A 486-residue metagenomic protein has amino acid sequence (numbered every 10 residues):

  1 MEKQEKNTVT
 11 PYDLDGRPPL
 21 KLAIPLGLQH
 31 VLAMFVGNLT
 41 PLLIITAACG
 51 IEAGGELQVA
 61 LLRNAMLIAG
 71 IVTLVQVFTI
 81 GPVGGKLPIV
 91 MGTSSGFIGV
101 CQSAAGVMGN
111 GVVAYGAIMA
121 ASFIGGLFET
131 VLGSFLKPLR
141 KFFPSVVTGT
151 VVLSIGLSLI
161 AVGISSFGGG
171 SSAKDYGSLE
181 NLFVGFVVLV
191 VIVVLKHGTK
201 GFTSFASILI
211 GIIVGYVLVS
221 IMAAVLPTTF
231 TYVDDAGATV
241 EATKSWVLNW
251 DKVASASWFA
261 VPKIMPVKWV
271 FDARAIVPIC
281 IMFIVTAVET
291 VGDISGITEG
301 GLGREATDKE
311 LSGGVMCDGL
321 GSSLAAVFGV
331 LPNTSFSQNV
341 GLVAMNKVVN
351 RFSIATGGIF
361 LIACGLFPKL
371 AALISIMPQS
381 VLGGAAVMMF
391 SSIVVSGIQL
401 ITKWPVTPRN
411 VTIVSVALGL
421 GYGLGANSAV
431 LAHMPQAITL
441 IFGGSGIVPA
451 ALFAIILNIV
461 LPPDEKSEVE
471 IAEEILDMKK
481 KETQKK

Functional and structural regions predicted by a protein language model:
M1-P25, T228-I264, E299, R304 (+1 more regions): Intrinsically disordered, low-complexity non-transmembrane regions of multi-pass membrane transporters
M1-P88, G96-M108: N-terminal signal-anchor module of multipass membrane proteins
E2-N7, N38-L42, T46, V187-G198 (+6 more regions): Juxtamembrane interface elements at the cytosolic ends of transmembrane helices in multi-pass membrane proteins
L20, T46-K86, V277-R351, L476: Membrane-embedded helical hairpins/re-entrant loop segments and their flanking transmembrane helices within multi-pass
L28-F35, F123, V147, S178-L182 (+4 more regions): Hydrophobic alpha-helical transmembrane segments of multi-pass membrane proteins
N38-L39, G215-A224, T231-S322, A326 (+1 more regions): Membrane-embedded hairpin module used as a gating/binding unit in multi-pass transport and secretion proteins
L61, V83-F97, K141-T150, S204-I210 (+4 more regions): Short, non-helical or kinked segments that cap or interrupt transmembrane helices
A104-V225, T356-I471: Membrane-embedded alpha-helical modules
